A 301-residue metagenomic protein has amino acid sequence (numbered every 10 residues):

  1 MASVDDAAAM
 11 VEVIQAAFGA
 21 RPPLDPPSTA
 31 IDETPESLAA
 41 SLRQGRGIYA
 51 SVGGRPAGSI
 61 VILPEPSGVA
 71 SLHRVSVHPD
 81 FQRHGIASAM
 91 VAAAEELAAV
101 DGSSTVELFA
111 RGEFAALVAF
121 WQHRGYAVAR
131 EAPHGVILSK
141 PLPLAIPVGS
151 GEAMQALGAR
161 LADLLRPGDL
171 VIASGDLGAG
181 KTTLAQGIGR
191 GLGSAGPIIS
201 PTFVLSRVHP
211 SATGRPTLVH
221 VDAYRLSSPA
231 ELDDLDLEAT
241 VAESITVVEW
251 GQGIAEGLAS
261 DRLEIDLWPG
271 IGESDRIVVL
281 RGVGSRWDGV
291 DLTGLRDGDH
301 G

Functional and structural regions predicted by a protein language model:
M1-M10: A short beta-loop-alpha structural element at the N-terminal edge of CoA-dependent acyl/N-acetyltransferase catalytic
E12-S37: Conserved GNAT-fold acetyl-CoA-binding loop/helix
Y49, R55-P64, V69-S76: Conserved beta-strand in the GNAT
V77, R83-E96, H123, L184: Conserved acetyl-CoA-binding loop-helix of GNAT-fold acetyltransferases
V91, A98-A116, F120: Conserved GNAT acetyl-CoA-binding A-motif
R130, I137-S139, E238-G301: Short phosphate-coordinating micro-motif centered on Lys-Gly-acidic
K181: Conserved lysine of the Walker
V208-Q252: Conserved nucleotide-sensing/catalytic segment adjacent to the nucleotide-binding pocket in NTP-handling enzymes
